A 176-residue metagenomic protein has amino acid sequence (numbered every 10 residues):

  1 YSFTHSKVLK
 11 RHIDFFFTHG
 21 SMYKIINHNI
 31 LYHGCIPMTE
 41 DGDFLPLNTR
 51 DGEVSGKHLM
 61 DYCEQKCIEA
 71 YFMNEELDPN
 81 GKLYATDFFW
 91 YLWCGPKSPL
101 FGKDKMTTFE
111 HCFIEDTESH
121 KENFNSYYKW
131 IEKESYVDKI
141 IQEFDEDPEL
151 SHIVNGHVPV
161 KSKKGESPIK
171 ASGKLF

Functional and structural regions predicted by a protein language model:
Y1-F176: Feature recognizes metal-dependent phosphohydrolase scaffolds
